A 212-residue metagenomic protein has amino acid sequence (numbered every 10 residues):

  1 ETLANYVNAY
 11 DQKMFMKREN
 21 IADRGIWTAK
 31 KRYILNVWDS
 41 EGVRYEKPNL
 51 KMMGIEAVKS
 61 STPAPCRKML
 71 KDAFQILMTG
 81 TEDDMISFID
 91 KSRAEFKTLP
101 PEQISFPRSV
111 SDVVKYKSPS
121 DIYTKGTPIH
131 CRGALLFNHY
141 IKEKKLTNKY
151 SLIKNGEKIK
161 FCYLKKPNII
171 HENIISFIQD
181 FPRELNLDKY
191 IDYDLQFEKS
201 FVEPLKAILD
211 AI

Functional and structural regions predicted by a protein language model:
T2-I212: DNA-dependent DNA polymerase catalytic subunits
